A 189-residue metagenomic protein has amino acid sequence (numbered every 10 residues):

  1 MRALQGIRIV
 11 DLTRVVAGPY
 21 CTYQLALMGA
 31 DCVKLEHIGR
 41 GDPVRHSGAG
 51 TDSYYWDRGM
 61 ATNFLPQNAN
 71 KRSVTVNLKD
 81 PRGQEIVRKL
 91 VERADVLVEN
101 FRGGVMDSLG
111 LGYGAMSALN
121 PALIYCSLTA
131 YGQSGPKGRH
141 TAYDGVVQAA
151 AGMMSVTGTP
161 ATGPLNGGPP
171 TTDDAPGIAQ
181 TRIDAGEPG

Functional and structural regions predicted by a protein language model:
M1-P188: N-terminal helix-loop segment corresponding to the beta1-alpha1 unit of nucleotide/adenylate-binding folds
